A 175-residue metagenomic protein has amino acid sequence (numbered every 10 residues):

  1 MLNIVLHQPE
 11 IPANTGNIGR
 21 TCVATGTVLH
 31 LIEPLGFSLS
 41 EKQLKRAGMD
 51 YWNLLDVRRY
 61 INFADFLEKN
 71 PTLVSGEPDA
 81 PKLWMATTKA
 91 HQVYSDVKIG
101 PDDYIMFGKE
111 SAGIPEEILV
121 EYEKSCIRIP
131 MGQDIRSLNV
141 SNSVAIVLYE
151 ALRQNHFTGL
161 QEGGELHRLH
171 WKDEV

Functional and structural regions predicted by a protein language model:
M1-V175: Post-transcriptional modification and biogenesis factors for structured RNAs of the translation apparatus
